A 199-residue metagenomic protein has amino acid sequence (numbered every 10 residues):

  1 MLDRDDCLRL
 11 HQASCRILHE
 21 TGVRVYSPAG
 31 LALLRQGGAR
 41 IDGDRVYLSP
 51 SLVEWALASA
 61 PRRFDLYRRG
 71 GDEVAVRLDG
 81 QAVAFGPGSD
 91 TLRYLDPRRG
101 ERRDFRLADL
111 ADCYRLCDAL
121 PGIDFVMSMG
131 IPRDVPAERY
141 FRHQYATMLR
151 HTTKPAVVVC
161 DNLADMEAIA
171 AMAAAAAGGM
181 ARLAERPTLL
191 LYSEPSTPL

Functional and structural regions predicted by a protein language model:
M1-A108: Acidic/polar, glycine-rich intrinsically disordered N-terminal extensions of enzymes
D104-L199: Helix-rich catalytic cores of soluble enzyme domains
